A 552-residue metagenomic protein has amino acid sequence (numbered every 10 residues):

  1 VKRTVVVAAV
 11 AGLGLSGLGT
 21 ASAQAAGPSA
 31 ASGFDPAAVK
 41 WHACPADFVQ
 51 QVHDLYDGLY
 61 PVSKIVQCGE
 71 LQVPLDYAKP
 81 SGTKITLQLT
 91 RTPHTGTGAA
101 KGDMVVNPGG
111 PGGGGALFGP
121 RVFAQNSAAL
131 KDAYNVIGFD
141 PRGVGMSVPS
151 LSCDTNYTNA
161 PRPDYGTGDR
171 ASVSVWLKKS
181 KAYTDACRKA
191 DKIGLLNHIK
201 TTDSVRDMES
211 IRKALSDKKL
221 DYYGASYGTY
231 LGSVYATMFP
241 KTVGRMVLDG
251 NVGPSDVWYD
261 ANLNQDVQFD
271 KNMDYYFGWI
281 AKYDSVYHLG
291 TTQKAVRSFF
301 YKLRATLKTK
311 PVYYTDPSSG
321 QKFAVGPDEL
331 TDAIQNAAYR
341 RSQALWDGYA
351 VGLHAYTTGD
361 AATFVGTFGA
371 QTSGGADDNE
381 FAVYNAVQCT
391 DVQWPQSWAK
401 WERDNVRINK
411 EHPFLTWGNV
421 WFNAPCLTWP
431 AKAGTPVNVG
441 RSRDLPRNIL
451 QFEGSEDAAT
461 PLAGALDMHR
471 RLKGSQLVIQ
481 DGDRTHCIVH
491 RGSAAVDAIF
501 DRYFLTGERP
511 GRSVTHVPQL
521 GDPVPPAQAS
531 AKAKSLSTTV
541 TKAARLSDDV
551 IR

Functional and structural regions predicted by a protein language model:
K2-V6, G19-S174, K294-R297, A431-G434 (+1 more regions): Catalytic-loop region of hydrolases
P28, S32-P36, H42, S298-R447 (+6 more regions): Alpha/beta-hydrolase fold active-site neighborhood
S152-D164, V234-S298, N336, D347-A362 (+2 more regions): A catalytic-pocket lid/entrance helix-loop region that shapes and gates access to the active site across common
A190, G194, V205-K219: Conserved acidic catalytic loop of the alpha/beta-hydrolase fold
D217-Y227: Alpha/beta-hydrolase fold nucleophile elbow
L450-E456: Conserved strand-to-loop "acid loop" that flanks and positions the catalytic carboxylate
A458-A463: Conserved alpha/beta-hydrolase "acid-adjacent" motif
R484-A494: Catalytic histidine-centered segment of alpha/beta-hydrolase-like enzymes
